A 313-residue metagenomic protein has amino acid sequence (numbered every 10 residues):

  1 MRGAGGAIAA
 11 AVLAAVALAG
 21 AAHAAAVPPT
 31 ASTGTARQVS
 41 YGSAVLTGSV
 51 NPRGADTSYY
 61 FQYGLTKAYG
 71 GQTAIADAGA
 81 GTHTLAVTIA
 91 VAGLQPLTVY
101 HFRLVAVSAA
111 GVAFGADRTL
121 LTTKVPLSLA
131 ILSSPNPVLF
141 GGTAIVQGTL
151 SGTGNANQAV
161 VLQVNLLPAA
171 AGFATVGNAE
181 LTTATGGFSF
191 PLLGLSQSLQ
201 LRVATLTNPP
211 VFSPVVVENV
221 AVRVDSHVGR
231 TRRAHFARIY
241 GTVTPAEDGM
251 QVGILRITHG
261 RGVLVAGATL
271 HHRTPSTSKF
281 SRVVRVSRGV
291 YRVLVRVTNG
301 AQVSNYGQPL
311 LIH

Functional and structural regions predicted by a protein language model:
M1-A9: Bacterial N-terminal signal peptides that target proteins for export
A4, L18-V27: Bacterial Sec-dependent signal peptides at the C-terminal "C-region" and cleavage site
A4, S40-G42, F140-G142: A short catalytic or substrate-binding loop motif that flags glycine-/basic-rich loops and adjacent residues that bind
A9-A19: Bacterial N-terminal signal peptides
A11, A31-R37, I131-P135: General secondary-structure propensity
H23-V125: Short, surface-exposed linear motifs at loops/turns and structural transition points
Y59, T98-V99, A106, L121-H313: Low-complexity, Ser/Thr/Pro-rich intrinsically disordered linker/stalk segments at domain junctions
